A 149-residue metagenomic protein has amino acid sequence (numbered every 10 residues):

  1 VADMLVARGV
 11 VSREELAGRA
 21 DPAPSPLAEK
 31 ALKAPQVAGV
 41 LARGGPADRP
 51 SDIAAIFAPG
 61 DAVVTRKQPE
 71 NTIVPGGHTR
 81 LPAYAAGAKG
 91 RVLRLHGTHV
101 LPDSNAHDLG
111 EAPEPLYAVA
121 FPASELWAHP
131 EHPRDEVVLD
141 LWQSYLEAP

Functional and structural regions predicted by a protein language model:
V1-P26: N-terminal intrinsically disordered, low-complexity, charge/repeat-rich segments that act as generic
R8, A47-P59, K67-P149: Basic/aromatic-rich interaction segments and small domains that mediate binding to polyanionic partners
E15, A20, G45, A88-K89: Solvent-exposed, flexible loop/coil residues
A20, P24, P35, E111-E114: A sequence-level detector of short, solvent-exposed, charge-rich linear segments
P24-S25, E29-K30, I53-I56: Short N-terminal signal/transit or membrane-insertion segments and the immediately adjacent low-complexity/disordered
A28-G44: Short, basic/aromatic beta-hairpin or loop at an interaction surface
